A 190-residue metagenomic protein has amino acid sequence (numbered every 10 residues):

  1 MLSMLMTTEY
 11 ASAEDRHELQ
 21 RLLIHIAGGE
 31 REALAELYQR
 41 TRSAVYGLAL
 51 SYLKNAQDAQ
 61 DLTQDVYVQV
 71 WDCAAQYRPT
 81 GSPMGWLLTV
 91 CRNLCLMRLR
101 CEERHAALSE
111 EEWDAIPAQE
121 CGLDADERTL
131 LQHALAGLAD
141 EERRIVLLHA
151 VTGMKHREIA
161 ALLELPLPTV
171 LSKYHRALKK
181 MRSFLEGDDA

Functional and structural regions predicted by a protein language model:
L2, T7-A13, A27-E36, Y46-D65 (+2 more regions): Short, charged helix-capping/linker segments at alpha-helix termini
L2-T7, S12-R16, M97, R104-H133 (+1 more regions): Internal acidic/polar
E18, Q39-R42, Y46, A56-C73 (+1 more regions): Conserved RNAP core-binding helix
R21-I26, L130-A139: Short amphipathic alpha-helical boundary/capping segments
R40-S43, S51-K54, G137, L147-M154: Short helix-capping/turn signature of helix-turn-helix
G47, D61-V68, D72, G81-N93 (+1 more regions): Structural recognition of an alpha-helix C-terminal capping motif at a helix-to-coil junction
D72-P79, L88-S109: Arg/Lys-rich amphipathic alpha helix in sigma70-family domain 2
R92, L96, E142, V151 (+2 more regions): DNA-recognition helix of helix-turn-helix
